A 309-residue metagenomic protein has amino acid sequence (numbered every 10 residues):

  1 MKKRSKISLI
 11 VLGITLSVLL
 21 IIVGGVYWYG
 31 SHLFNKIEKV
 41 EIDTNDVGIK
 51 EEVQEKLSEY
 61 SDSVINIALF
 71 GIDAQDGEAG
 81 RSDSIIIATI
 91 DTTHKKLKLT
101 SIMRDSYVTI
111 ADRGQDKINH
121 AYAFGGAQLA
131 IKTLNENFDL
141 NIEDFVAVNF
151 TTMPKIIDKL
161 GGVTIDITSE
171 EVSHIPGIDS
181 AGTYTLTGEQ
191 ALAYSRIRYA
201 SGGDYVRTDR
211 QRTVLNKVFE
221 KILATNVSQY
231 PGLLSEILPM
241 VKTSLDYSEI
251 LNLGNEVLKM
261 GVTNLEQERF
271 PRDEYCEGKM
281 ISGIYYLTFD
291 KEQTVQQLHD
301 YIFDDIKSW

Functional and structural regions predicted by a protein language model:
R4-H94, Y285-Y286, H299: Entry/capping segment at the start of metal-dependent catalytic domains with acidic active-site entry clusters
I49-L57, S106, I110, G114 (+1 more regions): C-terminal solvent-exposed extensions
D62-I65, G80-I85, H94-I102, R113 (+7 more regions): Extracytoplasmic
D73-G77, D116-F124, D139-D144, R198-V206 (+3 more regions): Second-shell loop/turn segments in exported
L97-G125, S169, H174-G182: Flexible, solvent-exposed short loops/turns enriched in glycine
G114, G126-L134, N149-I156, A191 (+6 more regions): Stable alpha-helical elements in mature extracytoplasmic
H120-I178, S244: Amphipathic, coiled-coil-like alpha-helical scaffolding segments used for oligomerization/assembly
T152, I156-L233, S308: Flexible, polar/acidic helix-loop-strand segments at domain edges
